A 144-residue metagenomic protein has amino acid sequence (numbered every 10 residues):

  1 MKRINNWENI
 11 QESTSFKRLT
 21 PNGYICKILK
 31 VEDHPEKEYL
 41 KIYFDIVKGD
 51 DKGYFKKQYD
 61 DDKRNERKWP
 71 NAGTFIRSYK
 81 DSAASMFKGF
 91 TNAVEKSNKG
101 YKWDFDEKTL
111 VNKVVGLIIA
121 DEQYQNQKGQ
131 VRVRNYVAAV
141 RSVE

Functional and structural regions predicted by a protein language model:
M1-E144: Short beta-rich binding modules
